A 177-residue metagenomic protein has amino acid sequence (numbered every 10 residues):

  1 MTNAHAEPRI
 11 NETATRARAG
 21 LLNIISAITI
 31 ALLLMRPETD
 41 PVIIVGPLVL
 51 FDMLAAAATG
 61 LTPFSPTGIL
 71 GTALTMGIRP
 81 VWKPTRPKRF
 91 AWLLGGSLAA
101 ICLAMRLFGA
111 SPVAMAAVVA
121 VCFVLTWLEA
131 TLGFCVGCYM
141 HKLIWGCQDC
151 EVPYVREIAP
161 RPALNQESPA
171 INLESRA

Functional and structural regions predicted by a protein language model:
M1-S168, E174: Membrane-interfacial helix-loop segments of redox and metal-homeostasis proteins, especially TM-loop-TM junctions
